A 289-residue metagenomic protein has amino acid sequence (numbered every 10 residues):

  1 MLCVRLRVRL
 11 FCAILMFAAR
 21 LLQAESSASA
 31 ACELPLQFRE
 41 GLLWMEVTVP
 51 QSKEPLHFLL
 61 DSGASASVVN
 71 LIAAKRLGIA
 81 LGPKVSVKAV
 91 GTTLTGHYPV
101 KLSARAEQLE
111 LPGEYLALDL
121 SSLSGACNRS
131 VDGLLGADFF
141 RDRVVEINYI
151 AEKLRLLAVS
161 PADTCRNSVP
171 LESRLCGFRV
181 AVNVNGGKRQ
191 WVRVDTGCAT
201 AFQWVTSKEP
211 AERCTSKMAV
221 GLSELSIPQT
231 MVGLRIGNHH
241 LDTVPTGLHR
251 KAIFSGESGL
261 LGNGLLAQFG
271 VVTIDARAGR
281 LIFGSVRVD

Functional and structural regions predicted by a protein language model:
M1-F11: Bacterial N-terminal signal peptides that target proteins for export
C3, L22-A24: Intrinsic disorder/low-complexity signal
R9-R20: Bacterial N-terminal signal peptides
A24-D289: Pepsin/retropepsin-fold aspartyl endopeptidases
